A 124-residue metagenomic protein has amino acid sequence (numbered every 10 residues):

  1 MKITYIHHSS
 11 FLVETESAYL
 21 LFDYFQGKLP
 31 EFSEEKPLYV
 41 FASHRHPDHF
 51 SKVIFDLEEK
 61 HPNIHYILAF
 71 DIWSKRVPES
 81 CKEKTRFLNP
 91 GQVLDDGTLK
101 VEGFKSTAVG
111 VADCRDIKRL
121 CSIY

Functional and structural regions predicted by a protein language model:
M1-E35, R86-Y124: Core dinuclear metal-dependent hydrolase active-site scaffold
I3-T4, H49, F70, R76-P78 (+1 more regions): Short secondary-structure boundary micro-motifs
S9, H46, I72-W73, P90: A generic "binding-loop/recognition-motif" signal
E16, V53-F55, E79, C114: A generic "cationic amphipathic patch" detector
Q26-I72: Active-site metal-binding motif and surrounding structural segment of the metallo-beta-lactamase
K60, E79-C81, D95: Short, structurally constrained coil/turn elements that cap an alpha-helix or connect an alpha-helix to the following
H65-L68, E83-P90: Short hydrophobic/aromatic-enriched beta-strand-loop microsegments
K75-T85: Short, aromatic/basic amphipathic alpha-helical patches
